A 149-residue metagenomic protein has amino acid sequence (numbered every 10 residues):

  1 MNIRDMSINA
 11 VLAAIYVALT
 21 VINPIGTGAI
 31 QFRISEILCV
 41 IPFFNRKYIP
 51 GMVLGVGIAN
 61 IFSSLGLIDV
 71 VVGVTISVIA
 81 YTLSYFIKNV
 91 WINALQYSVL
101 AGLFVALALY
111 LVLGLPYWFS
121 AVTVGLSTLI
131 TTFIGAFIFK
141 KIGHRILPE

Functional and structural regions predicted by a protein language model:
M1-F43, K47-P50: Hydrophobic transmembrane alpha-helices
Y16-V21, M52-A59, V105-A108: Membrane-embedded alpha-helical segments in integral membrane proteins
P24-A29, I61-E149: Membrane-embedded alpha-helical hairpins and interfacial helices in multi-pass inner-membrane proteins
E36-C39, M52-G57, F137: Re-entrant/interfacial helical elements at transmembrane boundaries that shape and gate the permeation pathway
F43-N45, G57-S63: Interfacial segments of multi-pass membrane proteins
